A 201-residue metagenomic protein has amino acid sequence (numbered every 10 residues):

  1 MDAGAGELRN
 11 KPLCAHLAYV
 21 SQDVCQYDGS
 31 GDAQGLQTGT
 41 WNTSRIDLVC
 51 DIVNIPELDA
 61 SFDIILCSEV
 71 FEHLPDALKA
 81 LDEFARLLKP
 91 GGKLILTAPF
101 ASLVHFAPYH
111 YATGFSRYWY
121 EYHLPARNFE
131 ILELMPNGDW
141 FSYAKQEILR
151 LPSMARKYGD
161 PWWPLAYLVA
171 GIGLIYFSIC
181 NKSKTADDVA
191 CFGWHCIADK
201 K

Functional and structural regions predicted by a protein language model:
M1-F106, E121, C196-D199: Conserved SAM-binding loop
V49, P75-E83, K89, K93-K201: S-adenosyl-L-methionine-dependent methyltransferase catalytic module, highlighting the catalytic core
